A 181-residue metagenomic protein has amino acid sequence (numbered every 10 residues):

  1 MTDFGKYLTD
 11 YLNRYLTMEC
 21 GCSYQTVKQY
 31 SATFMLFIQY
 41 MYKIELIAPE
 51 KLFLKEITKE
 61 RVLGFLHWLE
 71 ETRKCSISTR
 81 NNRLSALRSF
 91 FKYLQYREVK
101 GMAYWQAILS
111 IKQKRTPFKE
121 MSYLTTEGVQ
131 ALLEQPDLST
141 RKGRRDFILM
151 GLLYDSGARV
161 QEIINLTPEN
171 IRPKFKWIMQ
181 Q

Functional and structural regions predicted by a protein language model:
M1-Q181: Conserved catalytic core of the tyrosine transesterase superfamily
